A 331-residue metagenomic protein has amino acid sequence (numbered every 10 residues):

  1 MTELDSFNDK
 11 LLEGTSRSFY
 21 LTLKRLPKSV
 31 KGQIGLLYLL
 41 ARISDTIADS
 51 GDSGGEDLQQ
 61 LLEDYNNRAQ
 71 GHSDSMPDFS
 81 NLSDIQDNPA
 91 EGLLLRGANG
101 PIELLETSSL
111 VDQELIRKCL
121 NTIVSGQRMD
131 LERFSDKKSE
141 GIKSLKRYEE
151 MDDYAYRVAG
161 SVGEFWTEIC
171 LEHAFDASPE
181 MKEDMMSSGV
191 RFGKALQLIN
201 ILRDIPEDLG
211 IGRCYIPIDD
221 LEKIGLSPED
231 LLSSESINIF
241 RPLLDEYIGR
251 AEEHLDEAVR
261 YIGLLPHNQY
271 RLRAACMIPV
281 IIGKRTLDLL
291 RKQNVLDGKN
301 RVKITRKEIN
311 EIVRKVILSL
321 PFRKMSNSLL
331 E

Functional and structural regions predicted by a protein language model:
M1-G263, K324, S328-L330: Acidic catalytic motifs of isoprenoid enzymes
T2-N8, P279-V280, K284, L290-E331: Acidic, carboxylate-rich catalytic segments that either coordinate divalent cations
T22-L26, Y261-A274, G298-I304: Short, solvent-exposed helix-loop connector elements
N88, G92, R273-V280: An alpha-helix initiation/capping motif
L255, V259-I262, P266-Q269, K284-N294: Short leucine-rich amphipathic alpha-helical surface patches
